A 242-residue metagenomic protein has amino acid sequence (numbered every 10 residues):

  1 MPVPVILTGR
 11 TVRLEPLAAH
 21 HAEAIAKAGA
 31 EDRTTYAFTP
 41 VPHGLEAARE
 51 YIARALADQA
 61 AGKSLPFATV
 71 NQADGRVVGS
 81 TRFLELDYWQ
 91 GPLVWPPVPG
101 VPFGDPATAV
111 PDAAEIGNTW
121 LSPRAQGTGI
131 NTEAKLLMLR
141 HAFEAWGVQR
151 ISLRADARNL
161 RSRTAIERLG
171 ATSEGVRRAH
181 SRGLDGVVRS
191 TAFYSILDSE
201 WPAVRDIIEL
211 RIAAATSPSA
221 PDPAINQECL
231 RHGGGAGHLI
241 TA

Functional and structural regions predicted by a protein language model:
M1-T128, H141, A145, D185-A242: GNAT-family acyltransferases
G127-H141, T164: Conserved acetyl-CoA-binding loop-helix of GNAT-fold acetyltransferases
E144-R154: Conserved GNAT acetyl-CoA-binding A-motif
L153-R163: Conserved beta-strand-loop-alpha-helix junction that forms the acyl-donor binding cleft
R154, T172-G186: Conserved catalytic-core motifs of GNAT/GCN5-like acyltransferases
I166-E167, Y194: Conserved active-site tyrosine of GNAT-family acetyltransferases
